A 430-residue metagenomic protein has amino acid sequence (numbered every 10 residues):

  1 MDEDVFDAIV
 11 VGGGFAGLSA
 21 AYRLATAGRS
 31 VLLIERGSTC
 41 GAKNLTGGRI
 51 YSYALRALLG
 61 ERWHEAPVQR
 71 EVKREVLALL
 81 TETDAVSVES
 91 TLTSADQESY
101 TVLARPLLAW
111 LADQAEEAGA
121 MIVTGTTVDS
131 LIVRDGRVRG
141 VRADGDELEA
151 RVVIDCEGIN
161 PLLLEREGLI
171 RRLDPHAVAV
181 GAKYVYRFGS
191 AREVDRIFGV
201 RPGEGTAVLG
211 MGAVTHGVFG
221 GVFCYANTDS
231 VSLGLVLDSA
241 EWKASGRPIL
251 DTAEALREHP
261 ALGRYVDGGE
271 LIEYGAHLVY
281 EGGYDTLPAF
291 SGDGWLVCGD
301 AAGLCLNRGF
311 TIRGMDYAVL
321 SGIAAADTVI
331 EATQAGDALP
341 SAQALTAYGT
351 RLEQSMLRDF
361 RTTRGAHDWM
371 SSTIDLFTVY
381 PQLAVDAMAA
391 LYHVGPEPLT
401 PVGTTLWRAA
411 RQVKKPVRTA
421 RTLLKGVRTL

Functional and structural regions predicted by a protein language model:
V5-L33: N-terminal Rossmann-like FAD-binding beta1-loop-alpha1 element of flavoenzymes
A16, T39, N160: Conserved Rossmann-like nucleotide-cofactor binding loop
G37-E82: N-terminal FAD cofactor-binding segment of flavoenzymes
D84-P106, V236-S239: Helix-loop-beta segment of a Rossmann-like dinucleotide-binding subdomain
W110, Q114-L262: Predominantly flavin-linked oxidoreductase catalytic cores and closely associated redox partners
G212-V218, T228, E241-A324, T328 (+3 more regions): FAD/FMN-dependent oxidoreductases across multiple families
C305, A324-F377: Active-site-proximal substrate-binding core of FAD-dependent oxidoreductases
M370-L430: C-terminal auxiliary extensions adjacent to catalytic cores
